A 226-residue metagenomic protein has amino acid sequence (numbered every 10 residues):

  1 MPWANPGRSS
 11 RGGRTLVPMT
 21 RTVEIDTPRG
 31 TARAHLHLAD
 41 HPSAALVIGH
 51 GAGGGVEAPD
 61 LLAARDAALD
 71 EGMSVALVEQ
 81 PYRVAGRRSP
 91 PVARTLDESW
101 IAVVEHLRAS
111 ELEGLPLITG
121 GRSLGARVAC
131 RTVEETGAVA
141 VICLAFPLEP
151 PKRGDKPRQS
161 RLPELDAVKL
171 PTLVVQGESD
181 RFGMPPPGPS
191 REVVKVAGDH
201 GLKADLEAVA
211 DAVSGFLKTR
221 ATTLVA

Functional and structural regions predicted by a protein language model:
E24-P116, V133, R161, K195: Serine-hydrolase catalytic machinery in alpha/beta-hydrolase-like enzymes
Q80-P81, C143-P151, G198: Active-site nucleophile loop of the alpha/beta-hydrolase fold
G121-G125, A129: Gly/Ala-rich beta-loop-alpha elbow adjacent to hydrolase catalytic centers
V128-T132, K152: Hydrolases whose catalytic domains are alpha/beta-hydrolase-1, hotdog thioesterase, or metallo-beta-lactamase-like
V168, V174-Q176: Short beta-strand/loop motif that positions the catalytic acidic residue of the alpha/beta-hydrolase fold
R181-P186: Conserved alpha/beta-hydrolase "acid-adjacent" motif
G198-E207: Catalytic histidine-centered segment of alpha/beta-hydrolase-like enzymes
